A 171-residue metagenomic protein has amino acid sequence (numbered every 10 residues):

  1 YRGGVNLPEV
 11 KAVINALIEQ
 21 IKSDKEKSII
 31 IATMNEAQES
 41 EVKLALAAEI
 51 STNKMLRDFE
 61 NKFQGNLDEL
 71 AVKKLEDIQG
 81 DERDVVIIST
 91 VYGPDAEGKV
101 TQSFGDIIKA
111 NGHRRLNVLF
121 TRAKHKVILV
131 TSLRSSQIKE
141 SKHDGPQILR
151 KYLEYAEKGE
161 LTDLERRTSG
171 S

Functional and structural regions predicted by a protein language model:
Y1-A47: Conserved helicase/translocase motor-coupling segment
E9, V13, A71, G112-R115: Amphipathic coiled-coil/heptad-repeat helices and related helical stalk/stem segments that mediate oligomerization
S28-I30, E69, D84-V86, K126-I128: Beta-sheet entry/capping signal
E36-Q38, D77, Y92-P94, R134-S135: Short, glycine-/Ser/Thr-/acidic-enriched flexible segments
L44-L56: Conserved helix-turn-beta segment of the N-terminal RecA-like "Helicase ATP-binding" lobe in SF1/SF2 helicases
E49-I50, E97-S171: Helicase C-terminal subdomain and adjacent C-terminal extension
L56-V86: Conserved motor-coupling elements within RecA-like helicase/translocase cores
K74-S89, D95-E97, F120-A123: SF2 helicase motor core recognition
